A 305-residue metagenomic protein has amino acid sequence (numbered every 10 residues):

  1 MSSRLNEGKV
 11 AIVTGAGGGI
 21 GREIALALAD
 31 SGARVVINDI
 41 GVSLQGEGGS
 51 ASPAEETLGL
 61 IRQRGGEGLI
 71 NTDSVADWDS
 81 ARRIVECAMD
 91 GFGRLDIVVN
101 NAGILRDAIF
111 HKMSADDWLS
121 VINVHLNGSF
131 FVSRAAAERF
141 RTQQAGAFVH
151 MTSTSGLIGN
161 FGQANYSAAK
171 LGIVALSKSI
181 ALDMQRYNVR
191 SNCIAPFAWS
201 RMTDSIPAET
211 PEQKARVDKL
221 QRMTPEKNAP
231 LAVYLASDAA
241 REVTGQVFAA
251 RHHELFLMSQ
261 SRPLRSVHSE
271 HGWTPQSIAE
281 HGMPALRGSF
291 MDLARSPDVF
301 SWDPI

Functional and structural regions predicted by a protein language model:
S3-I37: Canonical Rossmann dinucleotide-binding motif of NAD(H)/NADP(H)-dependent dehydrogenases/reductases, specifically
N6-E7, R64-E67, C87-N100, R106-I109 (+3 more regions): A glycine-rich helix->loop->beta "capping" turn within Rossmann-like NAD(P)(H)-dependent oxidoreductase domains
I61, I109-F110, D117-I122: Substrate-binding pocket helix/loop in short-chain dehydrogenase/reductase
T72-R83, A115: The beta1-alpha1 cofactor-binding region of Rossmann-like NAD(H)/NADP(H)-dependent oxidoreductases
S133, A169, S177: Active-site helix of classical SDR
S153: Residue(s) in the substrate-gating loop at a strand-loop-helix junction that position the organic substrate next
K214-I305: C-terminal helical subdomain
